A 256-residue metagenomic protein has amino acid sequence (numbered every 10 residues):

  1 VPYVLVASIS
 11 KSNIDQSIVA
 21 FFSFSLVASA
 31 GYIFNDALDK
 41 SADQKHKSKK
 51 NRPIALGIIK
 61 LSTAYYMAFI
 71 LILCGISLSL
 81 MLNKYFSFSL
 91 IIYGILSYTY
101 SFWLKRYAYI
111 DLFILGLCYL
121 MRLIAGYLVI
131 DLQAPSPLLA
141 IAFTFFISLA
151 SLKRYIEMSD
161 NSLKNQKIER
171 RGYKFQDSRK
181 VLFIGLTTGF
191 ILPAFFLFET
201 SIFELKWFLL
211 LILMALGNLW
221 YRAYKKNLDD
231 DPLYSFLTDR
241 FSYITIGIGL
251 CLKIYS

Functional and structural regions predicted by a protein language model:
V1, F21-S29, Y66-S77, M81 (+9 more regions): Generic alpha-helical transmembrane segments of integral inner-membrane proteins, especially permease/transport modules
V1-L5, I9-L38, Y85-Y100, E204-W207: Membrane-embedded alpha-helical segments that form the functional core of polytopic membrane enzymes, especially those
V1-N13, S101-S136: Long, highly hydrophobic alpha-helical transmembrane signal-anchor segments
F24-P53, I110, L149-S159, N218: Acidic (Asp/Glu-rich) catalytic motifs at the cytosolic membrane interface
A37-K47, Y65-A68, S87-S101, S148 (+2 more regions): Hydrophobic, membrane-facing alpha-helical anchors
K40, K45-L90, S136-I147, K180-L192 (+1 more regions): Multi-pass membrane catalytic core of lipid/isoprenoid biosynthesis enzymes
T63-K105, F190-L219: Transmembrane helix-loop-helix
L120, I124-S256: C-terminal membrane-associated helical module and adjoining short loops/tails
